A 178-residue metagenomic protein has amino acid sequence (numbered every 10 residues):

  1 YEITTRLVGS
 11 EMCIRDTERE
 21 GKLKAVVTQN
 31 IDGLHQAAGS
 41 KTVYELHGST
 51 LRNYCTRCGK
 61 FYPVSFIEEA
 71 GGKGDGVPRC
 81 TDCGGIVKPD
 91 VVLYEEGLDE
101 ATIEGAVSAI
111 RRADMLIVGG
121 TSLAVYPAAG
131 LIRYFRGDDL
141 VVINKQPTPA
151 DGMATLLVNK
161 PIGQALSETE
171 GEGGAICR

Functional and structural regions predicted by a protein language model:
Y1-G9, C13: Single conserved hydrophobic/aromatic residue that forms the stacking wall/gate of nucleotide- or nucleobase-binding
S10-E11, R15-R178: Conserved catalytic alpha/beta core of Sir2/sirtuin-type deacylases, generalized to analogous enzyme cores that bind
